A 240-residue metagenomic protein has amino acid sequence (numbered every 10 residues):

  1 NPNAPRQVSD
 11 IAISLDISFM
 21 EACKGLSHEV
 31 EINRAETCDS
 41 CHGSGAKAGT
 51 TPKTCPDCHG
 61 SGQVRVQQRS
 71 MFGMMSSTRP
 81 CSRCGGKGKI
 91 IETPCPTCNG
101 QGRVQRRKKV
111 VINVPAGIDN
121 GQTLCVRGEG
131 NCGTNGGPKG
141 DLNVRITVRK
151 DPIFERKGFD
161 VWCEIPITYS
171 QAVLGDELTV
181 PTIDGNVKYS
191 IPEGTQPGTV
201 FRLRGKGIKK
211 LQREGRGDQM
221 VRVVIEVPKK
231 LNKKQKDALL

Functional and structural regions predicted by a protein language model:
P2-R6, I11-L15, F19-R107, V180: Cys/His-rich Zn2+-binding cysteine-cluster or related metal-binding knuckle/ribbon modules and their
A4-S27, K89-T97, Q101-L240: Charged, often glycine-enriched C-terminal and inter-domain segments that act as flexible interaction/assembly
